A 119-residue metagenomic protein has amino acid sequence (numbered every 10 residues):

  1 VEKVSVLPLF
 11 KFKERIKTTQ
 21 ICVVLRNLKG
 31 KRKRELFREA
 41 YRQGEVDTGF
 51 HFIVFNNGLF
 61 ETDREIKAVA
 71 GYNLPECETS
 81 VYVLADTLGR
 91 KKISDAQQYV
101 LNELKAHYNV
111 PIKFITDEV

Functional and structural regions predicted by a protein language model:
V1-E2, V119: Short intrinsically disordered terminal tails
E2-A68: Short, conserved "active-site rim" segments that organize catalytic pockets and cofactor/ligand binding
K29-D47, C77-V119: Long, well-ordered alpha-helical scaffolding segments within enzyme catalytic domains, especially pronounced
I66-S80: Short, surface-exposed glycine/acidic/tryptophan-bearing loops
